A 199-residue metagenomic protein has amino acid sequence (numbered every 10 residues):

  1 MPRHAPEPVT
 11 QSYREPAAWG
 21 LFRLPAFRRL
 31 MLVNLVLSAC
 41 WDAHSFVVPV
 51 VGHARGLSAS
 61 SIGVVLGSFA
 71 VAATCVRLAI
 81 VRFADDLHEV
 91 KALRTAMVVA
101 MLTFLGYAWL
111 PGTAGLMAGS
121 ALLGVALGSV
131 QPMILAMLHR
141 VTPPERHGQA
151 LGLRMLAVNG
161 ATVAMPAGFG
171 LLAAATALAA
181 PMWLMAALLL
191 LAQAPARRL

Functional and structural regions predicted by a protein language model:
M1-V9, A192-L199: C-terminal membrane-cytosol helix-exit motif in multi-pass small-molecule transporters
R3-M31: Juxtamembrane intracellular "pre-TM" segments in multi-pass secondary transporters
R28-V33, S38-R55: Helix-loop boundary and gating motifs at the non-cytosolic
V76-H88, A173: Helix-to-loop junctions at the C-terminal end of transmembrane segments in multipass secondary transporters
K91-G106: Structural signature of the two symmetry-related core transmembrane helices
T103, A114-L122: Paired small-residue
S129-T142: Intracellular juxtamembrane helix-capping segments at the cytosolic ends of symmetry-related transmembrane helices
R146-A174: A late C-terminal transmembrane helix in Major Facilitator Superfamily
